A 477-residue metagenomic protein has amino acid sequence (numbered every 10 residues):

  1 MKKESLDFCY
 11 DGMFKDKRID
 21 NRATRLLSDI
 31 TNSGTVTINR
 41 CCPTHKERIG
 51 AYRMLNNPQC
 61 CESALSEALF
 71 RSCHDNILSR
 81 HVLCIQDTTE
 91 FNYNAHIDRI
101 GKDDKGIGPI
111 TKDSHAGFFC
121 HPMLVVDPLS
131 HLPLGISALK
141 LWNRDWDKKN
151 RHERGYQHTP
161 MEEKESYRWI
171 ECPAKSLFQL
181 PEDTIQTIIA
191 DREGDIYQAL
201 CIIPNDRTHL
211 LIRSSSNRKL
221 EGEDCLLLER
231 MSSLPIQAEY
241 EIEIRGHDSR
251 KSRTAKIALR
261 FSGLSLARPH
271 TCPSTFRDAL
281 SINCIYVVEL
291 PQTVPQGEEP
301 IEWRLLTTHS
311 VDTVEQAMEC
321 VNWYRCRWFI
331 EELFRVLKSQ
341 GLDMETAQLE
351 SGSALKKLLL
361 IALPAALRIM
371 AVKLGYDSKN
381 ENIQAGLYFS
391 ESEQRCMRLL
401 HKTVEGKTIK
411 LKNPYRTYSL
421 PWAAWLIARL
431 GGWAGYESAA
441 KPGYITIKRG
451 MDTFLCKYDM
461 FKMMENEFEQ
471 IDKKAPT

Functional and structural regions predicted by a protein language model:
M1-D104, K112-F119, L124-T477: Single, function-defining residue in the core of a domain
